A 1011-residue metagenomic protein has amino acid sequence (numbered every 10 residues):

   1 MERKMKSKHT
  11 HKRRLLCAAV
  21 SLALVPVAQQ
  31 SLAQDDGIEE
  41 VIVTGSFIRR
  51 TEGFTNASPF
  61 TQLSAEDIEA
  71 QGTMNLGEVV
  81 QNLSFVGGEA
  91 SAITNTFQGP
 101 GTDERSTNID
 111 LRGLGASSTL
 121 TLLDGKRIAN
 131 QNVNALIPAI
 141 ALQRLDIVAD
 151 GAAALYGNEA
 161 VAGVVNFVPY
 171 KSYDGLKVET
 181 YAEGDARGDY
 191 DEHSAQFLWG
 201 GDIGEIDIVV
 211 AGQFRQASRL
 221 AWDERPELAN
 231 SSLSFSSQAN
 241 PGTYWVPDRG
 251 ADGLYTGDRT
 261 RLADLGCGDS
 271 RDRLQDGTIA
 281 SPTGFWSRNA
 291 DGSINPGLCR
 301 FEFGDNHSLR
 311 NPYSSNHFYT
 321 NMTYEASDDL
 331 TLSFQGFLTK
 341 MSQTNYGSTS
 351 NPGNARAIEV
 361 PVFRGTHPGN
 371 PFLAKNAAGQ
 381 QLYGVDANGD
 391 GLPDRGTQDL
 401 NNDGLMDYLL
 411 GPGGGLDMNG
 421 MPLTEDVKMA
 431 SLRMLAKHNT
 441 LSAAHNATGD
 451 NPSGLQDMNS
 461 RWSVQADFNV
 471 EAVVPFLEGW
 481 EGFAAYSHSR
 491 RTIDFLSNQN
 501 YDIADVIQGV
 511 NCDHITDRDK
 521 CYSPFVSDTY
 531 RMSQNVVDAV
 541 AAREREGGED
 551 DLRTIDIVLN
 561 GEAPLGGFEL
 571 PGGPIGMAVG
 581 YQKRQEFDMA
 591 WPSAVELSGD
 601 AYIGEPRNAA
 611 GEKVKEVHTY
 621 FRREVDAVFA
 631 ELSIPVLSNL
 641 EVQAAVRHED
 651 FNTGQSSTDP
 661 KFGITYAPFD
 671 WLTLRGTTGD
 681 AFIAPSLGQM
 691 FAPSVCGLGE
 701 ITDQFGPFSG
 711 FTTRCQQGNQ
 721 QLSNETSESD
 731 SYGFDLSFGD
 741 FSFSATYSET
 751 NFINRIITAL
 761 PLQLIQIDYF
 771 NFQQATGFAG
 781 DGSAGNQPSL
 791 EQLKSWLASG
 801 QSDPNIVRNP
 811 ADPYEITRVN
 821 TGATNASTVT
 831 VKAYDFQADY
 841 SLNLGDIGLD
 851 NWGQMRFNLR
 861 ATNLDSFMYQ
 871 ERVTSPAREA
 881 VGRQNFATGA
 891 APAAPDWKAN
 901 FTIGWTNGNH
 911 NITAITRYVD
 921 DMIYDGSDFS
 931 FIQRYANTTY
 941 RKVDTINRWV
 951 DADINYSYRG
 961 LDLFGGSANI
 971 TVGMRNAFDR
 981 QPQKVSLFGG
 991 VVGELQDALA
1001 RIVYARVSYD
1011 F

Functional and structural regions predicted by a protein language model:
Q34-D36, S172-G175, G188, G204-E205 (+12 more regions): Short loop/turn motifs that connect adjacent beta-strands in outer-membrane beta-barrel proteins
I42-Q71, G77, L176: N-terminal periplasmic "start-of-domain" segments of outer-membrane beta-barrel proteins
L76-V79, T107-D110, E159-T180, A195: N-terminal periplasmic accessory domains that precede and gate Gram-negative outer-membrane beta-barrel machines
Q81-D124: Extracytoplasmic beta-strand/coil segments of soluble accessory domains associated with Gram-negative outer-membrane
T119, K126-A149: Short acidic/polar hinge/loop motifs at secondary-structure boundaries that mediate gating or recognition
S231-L233, T278-Y313, D329-V625, I683-Q721 (+2 more regions): Surface-exposed, low-complexity loop segments enriched in small/polar and acidic residues
G697, M855-D962: C-terminal beta-barrel architecture of Gram-negative outer-membrane proteins
F752-N754, D865-M868, I915-I932, Y958-F1011: C-terminal beta-signal and adjacent terminal beta-strands/loops of Gram-negative outer-membrane beta-barrel proteins
